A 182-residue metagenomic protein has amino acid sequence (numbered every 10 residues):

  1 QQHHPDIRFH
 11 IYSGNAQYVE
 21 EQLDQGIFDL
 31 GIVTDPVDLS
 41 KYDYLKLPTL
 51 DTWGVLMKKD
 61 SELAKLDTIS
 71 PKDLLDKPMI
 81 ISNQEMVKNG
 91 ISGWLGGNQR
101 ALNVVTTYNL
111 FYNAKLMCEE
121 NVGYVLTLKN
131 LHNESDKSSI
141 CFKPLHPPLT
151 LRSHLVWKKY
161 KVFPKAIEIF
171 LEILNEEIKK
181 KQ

Functional and structural regions predicted by a protein language model:
Q1-L39, Q99, T107-Y108: Central regulatory/effector-binding core of bacterial HTH transcription factors
Q1-P5, K72, K88-L102: Ligand-binding cleft/hinge of the Venus flytrap
N15-A16, I32-V37, K58-K59, L110 (+2 more regions): Beta->alpha turn/N-cap motifs
S40-K46, L50-T52, Y112-Y160: Beta-alpha-beta core module
K41-W53, M57-M79: Flexible hinge/capping segments at coil-to-helix
D60-S70, V87, P147-L149, Y160-A166: Short helix-loop capping/hinge motifs at secondary-structure junctions, enriched in acidic/polar residues
K72, R152, V156-Q182: Extended ligand-binding regions for polar small-molecule ligands
K77-N98, F163-I167, L171, K181: Secondary-structure junction motif
